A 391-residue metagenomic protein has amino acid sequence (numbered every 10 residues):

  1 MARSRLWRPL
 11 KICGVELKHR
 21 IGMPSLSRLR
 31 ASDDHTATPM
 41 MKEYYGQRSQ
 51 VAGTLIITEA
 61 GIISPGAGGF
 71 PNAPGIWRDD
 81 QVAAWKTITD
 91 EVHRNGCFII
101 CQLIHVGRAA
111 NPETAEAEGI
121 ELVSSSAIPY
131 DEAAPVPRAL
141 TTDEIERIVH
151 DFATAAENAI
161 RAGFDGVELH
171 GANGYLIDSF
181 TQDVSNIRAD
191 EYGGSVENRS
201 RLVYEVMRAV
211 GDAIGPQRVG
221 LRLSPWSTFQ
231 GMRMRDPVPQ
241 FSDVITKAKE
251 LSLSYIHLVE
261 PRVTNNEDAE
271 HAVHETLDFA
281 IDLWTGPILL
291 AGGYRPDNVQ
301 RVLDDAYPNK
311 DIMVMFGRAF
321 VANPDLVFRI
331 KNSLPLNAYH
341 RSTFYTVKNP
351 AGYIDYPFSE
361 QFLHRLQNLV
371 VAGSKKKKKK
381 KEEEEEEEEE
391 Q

Functional and structural regions predicted by a protein language model:
M1-K377, E389-Q391: Flavin-dependent oxidoreductase catalytic cores
K376-E384: Intrinsically disordered, low-complexity polybasic segments
